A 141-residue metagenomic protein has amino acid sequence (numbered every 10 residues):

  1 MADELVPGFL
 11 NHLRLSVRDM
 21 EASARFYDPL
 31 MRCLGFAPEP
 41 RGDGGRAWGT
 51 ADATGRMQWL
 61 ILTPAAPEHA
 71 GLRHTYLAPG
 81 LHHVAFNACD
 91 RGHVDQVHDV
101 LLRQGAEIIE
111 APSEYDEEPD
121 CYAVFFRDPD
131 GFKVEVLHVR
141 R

Functional and structural regions predicted by a protein language model:
M1-F9: Extreme N-terminus of proteins, especially the signal/transit-peptide cleavage junction and the first residues
D3-E4, G49-C89, Q96, V100-R103: Long, continuous compositionally biased terminal/linker segments
P7, R14-L60: Core segments of cupin and vicinal oxygen chelate
F9-L13, P79-V84, Y122: Short amphipathic alpha-helical segments
V17-A22, V84-P129: Vicinal oxygen chelate
D116-E117, V139-R141: A short acidic/small-residue loop/turn micro-motif
D128, F132-H138: A broad "non-catalytic interaction surface" signal
